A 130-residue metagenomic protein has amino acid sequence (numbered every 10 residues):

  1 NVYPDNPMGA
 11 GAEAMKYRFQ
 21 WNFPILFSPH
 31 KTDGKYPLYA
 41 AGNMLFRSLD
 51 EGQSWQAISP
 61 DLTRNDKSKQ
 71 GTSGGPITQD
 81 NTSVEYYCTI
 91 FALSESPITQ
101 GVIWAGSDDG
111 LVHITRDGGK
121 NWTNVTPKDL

Functional and structural regions predicted by a protein language model:
N1-L130: Beta-propeller blade termini and top-face loops
